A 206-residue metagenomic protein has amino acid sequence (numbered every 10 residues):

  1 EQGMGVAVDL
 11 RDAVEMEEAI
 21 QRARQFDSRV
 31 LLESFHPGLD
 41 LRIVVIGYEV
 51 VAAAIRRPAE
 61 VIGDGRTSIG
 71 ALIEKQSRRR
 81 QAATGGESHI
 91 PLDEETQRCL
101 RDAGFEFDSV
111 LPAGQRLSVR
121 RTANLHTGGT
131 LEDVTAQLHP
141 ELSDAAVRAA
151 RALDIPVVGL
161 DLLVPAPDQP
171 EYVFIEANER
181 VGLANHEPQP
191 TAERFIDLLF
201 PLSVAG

Functional and structural regions predicted by a protein language model:
E1-P91, P140-D144: Active-site nucleotide/adenylate-binding loops and adjacent lid/helix of ATP-dependent enzymes
G5-A7, L32-E33, R66, G70 (+5 more regions): Generic secondary-structure boundary/loop-capping signal
F26, A149-A152: Conserved short hydrophobic interaction patches
V30, V158-L160: Hydrophobic faces of well-ordered beta-strands that scaffold small-molecule active sites in alpha/beta enzyme cores
I43, D161-L163: Short acidic loop-to-beta-strand element that houses the catalytic metal-binding Asp/Glu of nuclease active sites
L72-S118: Oxyanion-binding "anion nests"
D102, E106-R148: Internal helical hairpin/lid segments
T127-D144, R151-V157, V164-G206: C-terminal active-site "lid" helix and adjoining low-complexity regulatory extension at the edge of ATP-using catalytic
